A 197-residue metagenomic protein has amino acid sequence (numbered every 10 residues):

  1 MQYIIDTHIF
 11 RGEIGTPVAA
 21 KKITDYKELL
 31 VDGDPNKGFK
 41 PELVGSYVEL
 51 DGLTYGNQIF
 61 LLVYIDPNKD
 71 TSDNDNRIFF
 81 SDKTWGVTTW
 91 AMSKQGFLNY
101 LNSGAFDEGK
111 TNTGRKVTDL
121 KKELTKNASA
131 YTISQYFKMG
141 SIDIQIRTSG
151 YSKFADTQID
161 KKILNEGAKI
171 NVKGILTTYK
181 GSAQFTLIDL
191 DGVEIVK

Functional and structural regions predicted by a protein language model:
M1-K197: OB-fold nucleic-acid-binding modules
